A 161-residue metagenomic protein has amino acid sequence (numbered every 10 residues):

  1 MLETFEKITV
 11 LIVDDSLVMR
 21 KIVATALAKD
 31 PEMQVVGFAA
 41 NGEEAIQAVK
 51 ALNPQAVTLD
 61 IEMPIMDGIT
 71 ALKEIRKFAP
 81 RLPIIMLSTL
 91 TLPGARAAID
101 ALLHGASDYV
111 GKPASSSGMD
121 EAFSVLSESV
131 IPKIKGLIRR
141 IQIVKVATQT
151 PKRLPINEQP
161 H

Functional and structural regions predicted by a protein language model:
M1-H161: Strand-loop microenvironment adjacent to phosphate/nucleotide-handling motifs in alpha/beta enzyme folds
